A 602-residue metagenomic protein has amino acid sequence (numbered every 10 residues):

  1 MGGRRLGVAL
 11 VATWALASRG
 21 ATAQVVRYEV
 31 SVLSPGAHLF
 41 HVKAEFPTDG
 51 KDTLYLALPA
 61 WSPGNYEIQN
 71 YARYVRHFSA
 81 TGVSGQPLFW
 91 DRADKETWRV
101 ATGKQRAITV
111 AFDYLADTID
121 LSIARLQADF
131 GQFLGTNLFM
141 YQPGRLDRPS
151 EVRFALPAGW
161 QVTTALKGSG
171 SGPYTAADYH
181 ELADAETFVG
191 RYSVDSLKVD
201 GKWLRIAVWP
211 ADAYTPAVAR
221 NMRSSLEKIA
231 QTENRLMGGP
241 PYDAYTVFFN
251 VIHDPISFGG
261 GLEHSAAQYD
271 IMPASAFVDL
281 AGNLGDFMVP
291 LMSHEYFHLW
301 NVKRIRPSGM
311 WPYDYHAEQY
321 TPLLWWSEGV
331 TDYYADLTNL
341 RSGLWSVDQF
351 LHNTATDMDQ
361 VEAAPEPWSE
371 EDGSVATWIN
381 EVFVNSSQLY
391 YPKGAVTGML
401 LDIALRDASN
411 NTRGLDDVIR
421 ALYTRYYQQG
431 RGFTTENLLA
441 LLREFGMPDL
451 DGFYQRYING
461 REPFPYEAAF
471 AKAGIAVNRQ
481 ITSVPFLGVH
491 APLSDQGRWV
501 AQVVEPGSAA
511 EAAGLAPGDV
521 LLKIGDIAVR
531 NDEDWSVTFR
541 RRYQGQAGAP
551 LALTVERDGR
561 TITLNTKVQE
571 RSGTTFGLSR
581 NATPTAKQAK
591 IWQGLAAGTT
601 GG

Functional and structural regions predicted by a protein language model:
V32-L33, G64-Q127: A surface-exposed beta-strand-loop module
F40-A72, M140-P157: Surface-exposed beta-strand/loop patches in extracellular or lumenal glycoproteins
V42-T48, L58, W98-A128, S150-A158 (+3 more regions): Short, hydrophobic/aromatic-enriched beta-strand segments in well-ordered soluble domains
Y71-H77, L115, D147-T163, K167 (+5 more regions): Zn2+-dependent metallopeptidase catalytic core
F112-S193: Extended, low-hydrophobicity, Ser/Thr/Pro/Gly-biased non-transmembrane segments
D195-L324: Juxtacatalytic substrate-recognition/specificity segment
Q268-D270, S275, R304-I305, H316-P367: Post-HExxH zinc-binding segment in Zn-dependent metallohydrolases
A335-D336, L344-G602: C-terminal recognition in membrane/secretory proteostasis and scaffolding
